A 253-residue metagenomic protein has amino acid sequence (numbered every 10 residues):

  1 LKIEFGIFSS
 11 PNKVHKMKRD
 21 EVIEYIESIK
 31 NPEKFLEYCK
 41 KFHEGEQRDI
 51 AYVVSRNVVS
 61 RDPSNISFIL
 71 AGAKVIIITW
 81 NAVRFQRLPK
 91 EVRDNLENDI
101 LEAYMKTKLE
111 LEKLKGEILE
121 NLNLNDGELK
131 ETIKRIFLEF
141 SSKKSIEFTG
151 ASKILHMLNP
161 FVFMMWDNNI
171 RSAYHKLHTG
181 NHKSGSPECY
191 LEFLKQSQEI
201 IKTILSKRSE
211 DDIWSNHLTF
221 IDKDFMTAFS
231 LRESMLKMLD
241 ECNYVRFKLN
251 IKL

Functional and structural regions predicted by a protein language model:
L1-E4, N31, N159: N-terminal leader/targeting signatures
L1-K16: N-terminal amphipathic/basic-hydrophobic helices that include classical n-h-c signal peptides and signal-anchor
V14-S142, F161-A173, L177-L253: An N-terminal alpha-helical hairpin/helix-loop-helix interaction module that forms a charged, gly/pro-flexible surface
G150-M157: Short hydrophobic alpha-helical segments that form membrane-spanning helices or hydrophobic packing faces of helical
